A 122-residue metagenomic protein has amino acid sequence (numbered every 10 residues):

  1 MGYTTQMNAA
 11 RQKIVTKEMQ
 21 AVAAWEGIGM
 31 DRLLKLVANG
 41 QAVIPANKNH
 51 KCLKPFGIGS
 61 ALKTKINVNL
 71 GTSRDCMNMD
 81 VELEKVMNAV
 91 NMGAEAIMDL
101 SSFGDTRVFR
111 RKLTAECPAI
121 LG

Functional and structural regions predicted by a protein language model:
M1-T4: Basic/polar N-terminal segments that are highly enriched at the extreme N-terminus, encompassing both cleavable
Q6-F56: An N-cap/entry alpha-helix motif that binds or orients negatively charged groups
R11, M19-W25, L62-L83: Active-site mouth loops of central-metabolism enzymes
Q20, L34, N67, L83 (+2 more regions): Predominant activation on well-ordered alpha-helical scaffold segments within soluble catalytic domains
L33-N39, L83-L100: Catalytic domains of carbohydrate-active enzymes, especially glycoside hydrolases
Q41-A46, C52-V68, T106-G122: Alpha-helix-loop-beta-strand connector modules within alpha/beta enzyme cores
N47, N69-S73, L100: Fold-independent oxyanion-binding glycine-rich loops and adjacent beta-strand/coil segments at enzyme active sites
L100-T106: Gly/Ser/Thr-rich loops at beta-strand to alpha-helix junctions that form or flank small-molecule/cofactor-binding
